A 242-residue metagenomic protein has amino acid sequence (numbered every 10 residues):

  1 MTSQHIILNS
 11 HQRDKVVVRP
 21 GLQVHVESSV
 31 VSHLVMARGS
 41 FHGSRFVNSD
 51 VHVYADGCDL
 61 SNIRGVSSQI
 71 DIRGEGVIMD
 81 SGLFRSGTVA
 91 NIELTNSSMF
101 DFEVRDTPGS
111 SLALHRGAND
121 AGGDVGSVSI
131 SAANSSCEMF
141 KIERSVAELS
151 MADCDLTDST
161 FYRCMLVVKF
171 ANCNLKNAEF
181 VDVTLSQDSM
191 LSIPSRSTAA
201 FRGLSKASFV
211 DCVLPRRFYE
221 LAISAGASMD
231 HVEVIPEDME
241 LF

Functional and structural regions predicted by a protein language model:
T2-F242: Tandem repeat scaffolds
